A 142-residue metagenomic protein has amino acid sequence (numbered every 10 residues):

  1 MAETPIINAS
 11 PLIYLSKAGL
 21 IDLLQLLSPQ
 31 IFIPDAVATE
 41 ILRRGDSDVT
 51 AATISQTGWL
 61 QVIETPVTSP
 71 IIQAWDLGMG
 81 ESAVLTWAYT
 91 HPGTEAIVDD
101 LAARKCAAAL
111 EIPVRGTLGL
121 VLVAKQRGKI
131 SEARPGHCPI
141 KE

Functional and structural regions predicted by a protein language model:
E3-E95, L101, A108-I112, P135: Active-site-proximal, substrate-binding regions of enzyme catalytic domains and RNA-binding/basic surfaces
R44-G45, R104-E142: Acidic, PIN/NYN-like endoribonuclease modules and their adjacent C-terminal/linker elements
